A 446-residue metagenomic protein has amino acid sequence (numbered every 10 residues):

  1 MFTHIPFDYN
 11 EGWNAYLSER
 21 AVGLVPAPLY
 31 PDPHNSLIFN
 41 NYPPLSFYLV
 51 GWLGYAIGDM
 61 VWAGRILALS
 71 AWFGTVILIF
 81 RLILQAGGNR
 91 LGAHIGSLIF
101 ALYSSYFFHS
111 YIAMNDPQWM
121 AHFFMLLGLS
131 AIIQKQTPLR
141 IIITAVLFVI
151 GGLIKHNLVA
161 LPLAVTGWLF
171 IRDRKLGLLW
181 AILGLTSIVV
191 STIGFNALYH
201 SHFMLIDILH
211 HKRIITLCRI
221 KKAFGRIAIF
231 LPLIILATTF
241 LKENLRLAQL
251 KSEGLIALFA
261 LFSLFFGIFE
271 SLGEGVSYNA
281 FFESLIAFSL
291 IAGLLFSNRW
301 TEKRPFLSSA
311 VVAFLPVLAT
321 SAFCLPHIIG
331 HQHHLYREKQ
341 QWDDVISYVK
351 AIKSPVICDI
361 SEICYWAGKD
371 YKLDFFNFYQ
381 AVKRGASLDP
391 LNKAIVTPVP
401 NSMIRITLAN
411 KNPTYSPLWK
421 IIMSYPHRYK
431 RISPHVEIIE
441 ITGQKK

Functional and structural regions predicted by a protein language model:
W13-N41, L45-Y48: Extracytosolic helix-loop segments that constitute the early lumenal/periplasmic catalytic or substrate-binding loops
S18, M120-Q136, R140-F148, A287-I291: Specific aromatic-rich, kink-prone transmembrane helix
W62, I66-G87, I95, L102 (+1 more regions): Transmembrane-helix motifs of polytopic, lipid-linked glycan transferases
G96-S105, F148, G152: Short helix- or helix-capping micro-motifs that position conserved polar/aromatic residues at function-defining sites
R140-H156, P162-L169, L185-V189, S263-I268: Membrane-interface alpha helices of multi-pass inner-membrane proteins
V146, L185-T186, S297-P326: Signature aromatic-anchored transmembrane alpha helix within multi-pass, membrane-resident enzymes that catalyze glycan
A160-T186, H211-I214, L236-L250, L290 (+1 more regions): Perimembrane helix-loop-helix junctions
P316-K446: Extracytoplasmic
